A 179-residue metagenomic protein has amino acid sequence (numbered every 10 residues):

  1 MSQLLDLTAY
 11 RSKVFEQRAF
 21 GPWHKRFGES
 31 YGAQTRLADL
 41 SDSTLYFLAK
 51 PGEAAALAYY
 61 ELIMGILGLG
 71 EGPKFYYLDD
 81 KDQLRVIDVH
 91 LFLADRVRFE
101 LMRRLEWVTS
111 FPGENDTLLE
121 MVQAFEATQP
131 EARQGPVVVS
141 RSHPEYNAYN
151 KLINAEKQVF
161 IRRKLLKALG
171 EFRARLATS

Functional and structural regions predicted by a protein language model:
M1-Q3, L176-S179: Short intrinsically disordered terminal tails
Y10-L45: Leu/Val/Ala/Ile-rich N-terminal alpha-helices, chiefly Sec-type signal peptides and the beginnings
A49, A55-N154: Acidic, low-complexity, intrinsically disordered interaction modules
K164-A168: Charge-dense, extended regions
G170-L176: Extreme C-terminal disordered tails of eukaryotic proteins encode short linear targeting/docking signals used
